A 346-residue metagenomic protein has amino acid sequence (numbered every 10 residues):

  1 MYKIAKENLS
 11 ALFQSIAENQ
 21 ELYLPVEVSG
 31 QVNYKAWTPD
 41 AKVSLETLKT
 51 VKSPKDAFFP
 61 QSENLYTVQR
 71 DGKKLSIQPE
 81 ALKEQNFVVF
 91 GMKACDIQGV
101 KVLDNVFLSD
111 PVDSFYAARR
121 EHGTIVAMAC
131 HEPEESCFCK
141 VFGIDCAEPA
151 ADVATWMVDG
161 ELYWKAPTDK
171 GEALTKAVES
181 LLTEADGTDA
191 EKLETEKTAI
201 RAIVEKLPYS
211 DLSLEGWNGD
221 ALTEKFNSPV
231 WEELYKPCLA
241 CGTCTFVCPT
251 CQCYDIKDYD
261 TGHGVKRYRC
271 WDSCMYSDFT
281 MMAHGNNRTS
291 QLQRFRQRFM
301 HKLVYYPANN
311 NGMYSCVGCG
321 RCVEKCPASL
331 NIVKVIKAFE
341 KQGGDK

Functional and structural regions predicted by a protein language model:
M1-A221: Iron-sulfur-associated redox domains of electron-transfer enzymes in respiratory and anaerobic energy metabolism
V100, P249-C253, P327: Active-site-flanking alpha-helical
S213-K236, Y254-K346: Ferredoxin-type iron-sulfur electron-transfer modules in oxidoreductases and energy-metabolism complexes
Y235-T245: Extended amphipathic alpha-helical segments enriched in small hydrophobics
T243-Y259: A donor-sugar binding/catalytic signature common to diverse glycosyltransferases and related nucleotide-sugar
